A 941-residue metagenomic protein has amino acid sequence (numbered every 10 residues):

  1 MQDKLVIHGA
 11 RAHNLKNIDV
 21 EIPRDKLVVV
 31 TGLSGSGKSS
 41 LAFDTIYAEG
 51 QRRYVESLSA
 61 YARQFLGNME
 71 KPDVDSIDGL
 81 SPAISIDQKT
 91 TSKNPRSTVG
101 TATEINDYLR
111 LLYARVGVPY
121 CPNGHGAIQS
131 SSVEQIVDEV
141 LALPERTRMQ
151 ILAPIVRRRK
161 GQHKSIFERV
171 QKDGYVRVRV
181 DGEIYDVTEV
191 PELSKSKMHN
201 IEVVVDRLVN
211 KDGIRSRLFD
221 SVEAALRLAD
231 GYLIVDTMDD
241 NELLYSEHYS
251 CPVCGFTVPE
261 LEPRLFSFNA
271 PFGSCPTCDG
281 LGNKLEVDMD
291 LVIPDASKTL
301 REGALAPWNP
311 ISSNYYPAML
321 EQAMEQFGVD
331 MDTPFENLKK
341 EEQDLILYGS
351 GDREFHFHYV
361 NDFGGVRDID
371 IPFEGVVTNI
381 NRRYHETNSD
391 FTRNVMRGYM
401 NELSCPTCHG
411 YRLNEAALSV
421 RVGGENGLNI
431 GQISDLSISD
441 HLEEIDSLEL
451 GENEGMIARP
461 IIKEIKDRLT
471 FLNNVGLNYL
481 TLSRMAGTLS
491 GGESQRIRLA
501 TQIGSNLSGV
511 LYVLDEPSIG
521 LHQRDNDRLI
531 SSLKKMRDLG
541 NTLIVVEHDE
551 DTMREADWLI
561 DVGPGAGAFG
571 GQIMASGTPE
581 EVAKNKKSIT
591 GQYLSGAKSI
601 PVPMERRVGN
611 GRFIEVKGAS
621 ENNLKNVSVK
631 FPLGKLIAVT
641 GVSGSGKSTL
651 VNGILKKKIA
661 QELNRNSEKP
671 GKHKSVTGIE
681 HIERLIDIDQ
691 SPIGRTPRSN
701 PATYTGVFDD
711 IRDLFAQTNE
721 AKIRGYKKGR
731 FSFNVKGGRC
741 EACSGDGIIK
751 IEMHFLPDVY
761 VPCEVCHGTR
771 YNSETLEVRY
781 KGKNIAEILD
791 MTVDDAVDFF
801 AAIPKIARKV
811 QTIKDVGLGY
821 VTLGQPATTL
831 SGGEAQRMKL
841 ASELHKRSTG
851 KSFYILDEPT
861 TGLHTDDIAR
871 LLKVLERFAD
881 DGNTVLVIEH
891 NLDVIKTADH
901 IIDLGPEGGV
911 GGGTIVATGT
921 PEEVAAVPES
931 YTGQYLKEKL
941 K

Functional and structural regions predicted by a protein language model:
M1-K941: Conserved phosphate-binding elements of NTP-dependent enzyme cores
